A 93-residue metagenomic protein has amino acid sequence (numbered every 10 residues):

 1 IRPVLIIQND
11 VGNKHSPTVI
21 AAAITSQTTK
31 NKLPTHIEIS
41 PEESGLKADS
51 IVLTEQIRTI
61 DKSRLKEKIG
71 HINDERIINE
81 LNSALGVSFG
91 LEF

Functional and structural regions predicted by a protein language model:
I1-P41: Compact nucleic-acid interaction/catalytic patches
E42-F93: C-terminal terminal-subdomain/extension
